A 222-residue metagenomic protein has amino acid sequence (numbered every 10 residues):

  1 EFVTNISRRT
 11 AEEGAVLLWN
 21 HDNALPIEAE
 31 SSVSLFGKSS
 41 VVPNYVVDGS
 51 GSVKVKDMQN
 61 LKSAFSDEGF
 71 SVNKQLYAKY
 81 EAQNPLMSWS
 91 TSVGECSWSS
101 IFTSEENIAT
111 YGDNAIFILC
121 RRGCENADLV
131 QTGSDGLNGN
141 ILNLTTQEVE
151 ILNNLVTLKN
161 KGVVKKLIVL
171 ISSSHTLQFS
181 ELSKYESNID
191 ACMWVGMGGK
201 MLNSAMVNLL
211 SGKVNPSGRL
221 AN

Functional and structural regions predicted by a protein language model:
E1-N222: C-terminal non-catalytic regions of proteins with extracellular/luminal or membrane-system context
